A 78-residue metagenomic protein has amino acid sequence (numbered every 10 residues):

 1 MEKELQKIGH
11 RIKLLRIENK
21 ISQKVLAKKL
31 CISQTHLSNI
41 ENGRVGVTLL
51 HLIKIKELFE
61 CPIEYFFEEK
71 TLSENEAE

Functional and structural regions predicted by a protein language model:
M1-E18: A short, Lys/Arg-rich alpha-helix, primarily the initiator
E2, E57, Y65-E78: Short, charged recognition helix plus adjacent turn of helix-turn-helix-like nucleic-acid-binding domains
K20-N39: Short alpha-helical DNA-recognition segment
E41, H51, F59, F67: DNA major-groove recognition helix of helix-turn-helix
R44-K54: Short, basic-rich loop-to-helix N-cap that marks the start of a DNA-contacting helix
